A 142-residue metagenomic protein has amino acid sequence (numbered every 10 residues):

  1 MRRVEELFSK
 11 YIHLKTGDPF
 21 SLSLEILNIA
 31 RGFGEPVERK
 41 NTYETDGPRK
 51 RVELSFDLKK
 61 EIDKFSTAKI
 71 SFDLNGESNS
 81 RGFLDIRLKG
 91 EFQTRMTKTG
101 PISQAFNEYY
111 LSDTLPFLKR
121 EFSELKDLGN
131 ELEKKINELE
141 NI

Functional and structural regions predicted by a protein language model:
M1-Y43, N141: Terminal, regulation- and interaction-focused segments at domain boundaries
R3-L7, R49, Y109, D113: Residue-level signal for well-ordered alpha-helical segments
L7-Y11, R51, F83: Intrinsic-disorder/low-complexity, polar/charged segments enriched in Ser/Thr/Lys/Arg/Asp/Glu/Gln
Y11-H13, S55-D57, S71-N75, D85-E91: Residue-level recognition of well-ordered beta-strand positions that form the cores of beta-sheet-rich folds across
I12, I26-I29, I62, I70 (+4 more regions): Weak global preference for isoleucine
T16, T42-T45, T67, T94-T99 (+1 more regions): Residue-identity detector for threonine
S21, N75-I142: Intrinsically disordered, low-complexity regulatory regions enriched in serine/threonine/proline and acidic residues
L24-N79: Hydrophobic-cavity lipid-handling domains and compact docking modules
